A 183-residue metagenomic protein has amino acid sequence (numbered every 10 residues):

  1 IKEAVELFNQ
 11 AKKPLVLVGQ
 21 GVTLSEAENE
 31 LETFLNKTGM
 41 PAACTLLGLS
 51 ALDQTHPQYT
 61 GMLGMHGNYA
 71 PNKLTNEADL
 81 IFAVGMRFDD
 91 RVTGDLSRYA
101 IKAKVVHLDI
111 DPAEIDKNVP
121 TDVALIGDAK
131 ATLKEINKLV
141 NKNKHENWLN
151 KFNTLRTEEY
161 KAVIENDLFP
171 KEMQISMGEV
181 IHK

Functional and structural regions predicted by a protein language model:
I1-P57, K151-K183: Cofactor-pocket helix-loop regions in the catalytic cores of large enzyme subunits
I1-V5, L24, N68, N72 (+2 more regions): Short, structured coil/loop segments at alpha-helix boundaries
E6, K102-K183: Phosphate/pyrophosphate-binding active-site segments
Q10, N76-E77, P120: Alpha-helix C-terminal capping/helix-to-coil transition sites in glycosyltransferase folds
Q20-V106: Glycine-rich, anion-gripping cofactor-binding loops and their flanking helix/strand elements in enzyme active sites
